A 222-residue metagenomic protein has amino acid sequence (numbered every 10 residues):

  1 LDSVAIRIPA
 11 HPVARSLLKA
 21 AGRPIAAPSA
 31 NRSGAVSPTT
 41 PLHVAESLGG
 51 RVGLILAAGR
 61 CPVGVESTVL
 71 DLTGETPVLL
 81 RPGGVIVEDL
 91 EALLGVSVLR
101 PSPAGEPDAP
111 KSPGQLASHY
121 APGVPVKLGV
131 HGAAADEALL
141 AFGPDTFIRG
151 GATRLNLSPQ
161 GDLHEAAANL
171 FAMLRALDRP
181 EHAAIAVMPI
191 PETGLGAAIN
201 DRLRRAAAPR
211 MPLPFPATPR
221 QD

Functional and structural regions predicted by a protein language model:
L1-D222: Active-site-adjacent structural elements in enzyme catalytic cores
